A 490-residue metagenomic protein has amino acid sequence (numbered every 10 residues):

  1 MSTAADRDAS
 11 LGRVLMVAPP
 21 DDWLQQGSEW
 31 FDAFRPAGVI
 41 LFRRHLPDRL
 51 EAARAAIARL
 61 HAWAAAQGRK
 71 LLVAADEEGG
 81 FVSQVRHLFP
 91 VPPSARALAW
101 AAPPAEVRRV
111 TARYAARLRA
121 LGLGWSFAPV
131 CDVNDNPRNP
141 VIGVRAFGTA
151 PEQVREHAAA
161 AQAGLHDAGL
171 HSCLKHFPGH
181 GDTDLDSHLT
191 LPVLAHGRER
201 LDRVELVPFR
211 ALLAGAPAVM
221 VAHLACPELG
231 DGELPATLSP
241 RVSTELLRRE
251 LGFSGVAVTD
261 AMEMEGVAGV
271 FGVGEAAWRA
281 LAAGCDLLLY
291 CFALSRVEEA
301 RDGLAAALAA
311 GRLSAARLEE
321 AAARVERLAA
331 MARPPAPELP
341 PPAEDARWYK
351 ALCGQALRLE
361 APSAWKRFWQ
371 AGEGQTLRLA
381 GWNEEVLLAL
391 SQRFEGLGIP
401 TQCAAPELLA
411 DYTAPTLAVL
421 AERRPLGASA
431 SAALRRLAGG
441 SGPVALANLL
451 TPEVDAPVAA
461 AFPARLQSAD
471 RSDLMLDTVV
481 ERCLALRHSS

Functional and structural regions predicted by a protein language model:
M1-F34, V270-S490: Preference for extracellular/luminal or secreted protein segments
D6-R7, V17-A18, Q25-Q26, L46-R69 (+3 more regions): Second-shell residues forming the walls of enzyme active-site clefts
P20-L24, V73-S83, H87, G124-N134 (+3 more regions): Short glycine-enriched loops at secondary-structure junctions
E29-F42, R113-W125: Catalytic domains of carbohydrate-active enzymes, especially glycoside hydrolases
L41, A128, V221, Y290 (+1 more regions): Conserved beta-strand positions
F89-P103, A146-G148: A charged helix-plus-loop insertion that forms the helical arch/lid used to bind and gate nucleic-acid substrates
A102-L123, E205, A276-A282: Alpha-helical scaffold segments that flank or form the walls of functional sites
